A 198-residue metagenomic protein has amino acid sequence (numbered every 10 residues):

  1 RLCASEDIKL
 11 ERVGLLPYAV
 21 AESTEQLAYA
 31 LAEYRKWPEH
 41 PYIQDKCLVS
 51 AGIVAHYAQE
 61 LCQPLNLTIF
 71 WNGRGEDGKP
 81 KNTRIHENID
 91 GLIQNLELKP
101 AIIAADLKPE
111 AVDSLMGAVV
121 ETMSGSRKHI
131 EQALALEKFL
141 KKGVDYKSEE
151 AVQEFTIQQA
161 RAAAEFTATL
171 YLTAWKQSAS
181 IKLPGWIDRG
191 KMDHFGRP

Functional and structural regions predicted by a protein language model:
R1-V49, I53, L67-R161, E165-P198: N-terminal, motif-rich segments that launch catalysis or mediate targeting to/interaction with membranes, typified by
Q59, L65: Short active-site segment of divalent metal-dependent hydrolases/proteases that encodes the spacing between
